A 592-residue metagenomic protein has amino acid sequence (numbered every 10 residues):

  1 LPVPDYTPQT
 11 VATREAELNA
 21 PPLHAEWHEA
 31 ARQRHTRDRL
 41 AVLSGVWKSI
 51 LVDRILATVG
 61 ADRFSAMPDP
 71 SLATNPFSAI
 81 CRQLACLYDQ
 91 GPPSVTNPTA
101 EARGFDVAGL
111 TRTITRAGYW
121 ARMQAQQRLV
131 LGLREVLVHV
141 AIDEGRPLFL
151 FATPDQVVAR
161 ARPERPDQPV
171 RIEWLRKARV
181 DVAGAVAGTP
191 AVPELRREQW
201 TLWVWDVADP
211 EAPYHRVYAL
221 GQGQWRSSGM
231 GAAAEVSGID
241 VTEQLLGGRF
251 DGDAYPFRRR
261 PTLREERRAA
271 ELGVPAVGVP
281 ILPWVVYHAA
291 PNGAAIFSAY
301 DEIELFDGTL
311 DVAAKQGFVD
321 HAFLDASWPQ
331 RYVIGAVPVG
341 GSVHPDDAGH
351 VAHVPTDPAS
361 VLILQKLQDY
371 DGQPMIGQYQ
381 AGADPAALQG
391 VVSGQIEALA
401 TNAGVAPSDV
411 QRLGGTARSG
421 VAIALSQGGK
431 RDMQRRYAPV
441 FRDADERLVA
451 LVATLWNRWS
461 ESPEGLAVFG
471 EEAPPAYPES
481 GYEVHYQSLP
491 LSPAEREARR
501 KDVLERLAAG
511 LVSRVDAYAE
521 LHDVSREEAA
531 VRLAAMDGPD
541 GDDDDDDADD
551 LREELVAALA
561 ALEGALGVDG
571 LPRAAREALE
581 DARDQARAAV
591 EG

Functional and structural regions predicted by a protein language model:
L1-R196: Extended, helix-rich architectural segments
Q127-L133, L137-S298: Extended, regular secondary-structure scaffolds
Q244-L425, L466-A473, S480, H485-L491: Extended, charged amphipathic alpha-helical segments
L425-R506: Extended amphipathic alpha-helical segments with heptad-repeat/coiled-coil character used for oligomerization, fusion
D516, E520-D547: Long, highly charged low-complexity segments enriched in Glu/Asp and Lys/Arg with interspersed Ser/Thr
A548-L559, A565, D569: Long, hydrophobic or amphipathic alpha-helical segments
L555, L559-L562, L579, R583-A586: Generic L/I/V-rich hydrophobic alpha-helical segments across diverse proteins
G564-A578, G592: Charged, low-complexity interaction regions
